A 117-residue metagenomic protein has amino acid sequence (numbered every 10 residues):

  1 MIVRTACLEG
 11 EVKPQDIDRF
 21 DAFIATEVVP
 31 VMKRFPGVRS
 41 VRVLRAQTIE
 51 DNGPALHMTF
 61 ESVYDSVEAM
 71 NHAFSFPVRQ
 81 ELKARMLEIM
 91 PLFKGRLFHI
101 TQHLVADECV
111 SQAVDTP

Functional and structural regions predicted by a protein language model:
M1-G10: Active-site-flanking beta-strand signature of metal-NTP-handling nucleotidyl enzymes and homologous cyclase-like
E9-K13, V63-D65: Solvent-exposed residues in well-ordered beta-strands and their adjoining turns, especially edge/terminal strands
P14-F20, A69-H72: Short, conserved charged micro-motifs
K33-R39, G53-A55, E61-T101: An amphipathic, aromatic/His-enriched active-site/gating alpha helix that lines ligand/cofactor pockets
R45: Residues that line or immediately flank small-molecule/substrate-binding pockets and catalytic motifs
T48-P54, C109-A113: Acidic pyrophosphate-coordinating catalytic loop
